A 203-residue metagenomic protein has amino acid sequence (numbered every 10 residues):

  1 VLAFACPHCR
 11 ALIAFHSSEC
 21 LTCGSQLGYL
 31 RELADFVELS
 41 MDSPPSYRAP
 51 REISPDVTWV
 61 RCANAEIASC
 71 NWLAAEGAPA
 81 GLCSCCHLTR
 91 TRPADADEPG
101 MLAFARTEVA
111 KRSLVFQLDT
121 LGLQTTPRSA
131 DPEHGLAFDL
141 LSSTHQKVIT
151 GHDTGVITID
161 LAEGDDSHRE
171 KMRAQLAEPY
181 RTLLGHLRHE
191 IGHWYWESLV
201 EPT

Functional and structural regions predicted by a protein language model:
V1-T126: N-terminal low-structure segments adjacent to metalloprotease catalytic domains across cellular compartments
I13, T107, H152, Y180 (+1 more regions): Active-site-proximal structural scaffolding
H16, H145-V148, R181: Generic detector of contiguous secondary-structure segments
C20, R181-E201: Active-site recognition of the HExxH zinc-binding catalytic motif
G28, G155-I157, E178: Flexible, active-site-adjacent loop/turn segments at secondary-structure boundaries
C83-R92, L161-R173: Residues forming anionic-ligand binding surfaces in small-molecule and nucleic-acid pockets of primarily soluble enzymes
L102, R106-D166: Auxiliary, metal-adjacent structural segments of Zn-dependent hydrolase domains
D166-R188: Short pre-active-site segment immediately N-terminal to the catalytic Zn-binding motif
